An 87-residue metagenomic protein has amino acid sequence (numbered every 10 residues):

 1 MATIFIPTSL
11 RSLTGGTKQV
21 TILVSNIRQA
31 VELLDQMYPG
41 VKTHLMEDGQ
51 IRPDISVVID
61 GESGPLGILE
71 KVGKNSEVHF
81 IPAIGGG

Functional and structural regions predicted by a protein language model:
M1-G86: Ubiquitin-like/PB1-type beta-grasp interaction modules and other compact soluble beta-rich domains
